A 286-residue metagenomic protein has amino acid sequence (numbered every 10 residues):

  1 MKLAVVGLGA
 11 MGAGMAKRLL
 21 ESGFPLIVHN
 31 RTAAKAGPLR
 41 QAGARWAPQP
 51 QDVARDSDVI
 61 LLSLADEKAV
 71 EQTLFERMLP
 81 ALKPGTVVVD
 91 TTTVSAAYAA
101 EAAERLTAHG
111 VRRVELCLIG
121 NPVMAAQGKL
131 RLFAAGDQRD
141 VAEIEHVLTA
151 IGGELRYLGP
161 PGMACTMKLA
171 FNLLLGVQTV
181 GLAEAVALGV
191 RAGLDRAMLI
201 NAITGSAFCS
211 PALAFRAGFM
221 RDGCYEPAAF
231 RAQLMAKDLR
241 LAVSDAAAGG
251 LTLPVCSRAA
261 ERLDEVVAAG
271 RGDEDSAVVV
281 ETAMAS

Functional and structural regions predicted by a protein language model:
M1-L62, A81, T86, T92 (+1 more regions): NAD(P)+-binding Rossmann beta1-loop-alpha1 motif at the extreme N-terminus of oxidoreductases
M15-A16, K35, A102, V147 (+1 more regions): Hydrophobic residues within alpha-helices that form the first helical element adjacent to the glycine-rich loop
L26, W46, R113-V114, L155 (+2 more regions): Hydrophobic beta-strand scaffold residues
P50-R112: Rossmann-fold NAD(P) dinucleotide-binding segment
V94-N172: Rossmann-fold dinucleotide-binding core
M163-S286: Helical "substrate-binding/catalytic lid" subdomain of Rossmann-like NAD(P)-dependent dehydrogenases/reductases
